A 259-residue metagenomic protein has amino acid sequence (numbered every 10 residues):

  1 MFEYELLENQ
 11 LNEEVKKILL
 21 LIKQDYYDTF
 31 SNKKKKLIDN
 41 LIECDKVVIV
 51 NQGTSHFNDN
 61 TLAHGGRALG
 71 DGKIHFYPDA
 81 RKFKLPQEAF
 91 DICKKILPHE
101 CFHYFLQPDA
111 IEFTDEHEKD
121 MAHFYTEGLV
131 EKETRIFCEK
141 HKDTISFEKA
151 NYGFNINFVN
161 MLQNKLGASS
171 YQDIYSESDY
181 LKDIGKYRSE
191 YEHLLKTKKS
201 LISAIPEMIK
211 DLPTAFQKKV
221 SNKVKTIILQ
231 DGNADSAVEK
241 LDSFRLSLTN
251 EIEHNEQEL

Functional and structural regions predicted by a protein language model:
E5, F83, Q87-I96, E116-F124 (+1 more regions): Short, charged/polar micro-motifs that form catalytic or ligand-binding hotspots
E8-K82, P86-F90: Auxiliary, metal-adjacent structural segments of Zn-dependent hydrolase domains
F30-S31, T144-I145, A234: Charged, low-complexity interaction regions
D71, Y77, A89, C101 (+1 more regions): Amphipathic interfacial helices
D91-I111, E127, E131, R135: Active-site recognition of the HExxH zinc-binding catalytic motif
H117-K165: Post-HExxH zinc-binding segment in Zn-dependent metallohydrolases
E148-L259: Pan-zinc metallopeptidase signature
